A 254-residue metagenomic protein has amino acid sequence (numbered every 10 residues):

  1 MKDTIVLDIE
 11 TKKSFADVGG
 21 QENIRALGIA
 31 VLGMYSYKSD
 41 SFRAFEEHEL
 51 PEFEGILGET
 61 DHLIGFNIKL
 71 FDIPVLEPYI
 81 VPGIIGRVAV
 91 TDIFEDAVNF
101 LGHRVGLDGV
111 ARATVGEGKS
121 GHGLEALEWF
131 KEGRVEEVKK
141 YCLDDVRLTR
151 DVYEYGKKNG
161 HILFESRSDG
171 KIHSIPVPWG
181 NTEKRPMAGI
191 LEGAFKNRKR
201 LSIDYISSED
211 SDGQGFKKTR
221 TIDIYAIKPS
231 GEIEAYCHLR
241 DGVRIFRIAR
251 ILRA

Functional and structural regions predicted by a protein language model:
M1-H62: Conserved RNase H-like, two-metal-ion catalytic cores of nucleic-acid enzymes
I9-T11, N67-I68, I93, I224 (+1 more regions): Residues immediately flanking
A16-V18, P74-Y79, V152: A short acidic (Asp/Glu
S36-G109: Conserved DEDDh/DEDDy metal-dependent 3′-5′ exonuclease domain
R104-S120: A polyampholytic, Gly/Pro-enriched intrinsically disordered region
E117-S174: Acidic, Mg2+-coordinating catalytic module of metal-dependent nucleases/exonucleases that use a two-metal-ion mechanism
R167-G189: Acidic catalytic cores of enzymes that act on phosphate-bearing nucleotides/polynucleotides
E183-A254: Core beta-strand-centered patch of the WYL/Sm-like small regulatory domain
